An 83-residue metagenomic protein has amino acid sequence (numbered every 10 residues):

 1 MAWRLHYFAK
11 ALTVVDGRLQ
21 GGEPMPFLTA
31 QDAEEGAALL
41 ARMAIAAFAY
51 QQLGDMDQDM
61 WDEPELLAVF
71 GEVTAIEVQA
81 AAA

Functional and structural regions predicted by a protein language model:
M1-G22: Short aromatic-glycine-(Arg/Gly/Cys) micro-motifs in beta-strand/loop hairpins
G21, T29, V69-E72: Generic structural "secondary-structure junction" signal
P24-P26, A83: Beta-sandwich/jellyroll recognition modules and their flexible linkers
F27-A46: A short, charged, amphipathic alpha-helix used as a generic interaction element across diverse proteins
R42-A83: Short, mixed-charge low-complexity intrinsically disordered segments
